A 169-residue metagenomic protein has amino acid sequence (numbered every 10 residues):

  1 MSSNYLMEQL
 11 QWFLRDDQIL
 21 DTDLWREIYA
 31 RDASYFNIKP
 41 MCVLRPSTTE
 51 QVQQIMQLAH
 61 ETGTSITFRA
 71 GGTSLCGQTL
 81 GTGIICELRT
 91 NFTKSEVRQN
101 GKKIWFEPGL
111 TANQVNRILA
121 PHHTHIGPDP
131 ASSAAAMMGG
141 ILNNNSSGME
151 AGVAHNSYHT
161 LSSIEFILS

Functional and structural regions predicted by a protein language model:
M1-A33, E61-I66: N-terminal accessory segments
L10, Y35-I66, L88-P130, S146-S169: N-terminal glycine-rich flavin-associated loop
D32-Y35, L75-L80, H155: Short glycine-biased active-site loop of nucleotidyltransferases that positions the nucleotide triphosphate and helps
I85: Short glycine-aspartate micro-motif
A135-A136: Flexible, acidic loop-helix segments that line cofactor/substrate-binding pockets
